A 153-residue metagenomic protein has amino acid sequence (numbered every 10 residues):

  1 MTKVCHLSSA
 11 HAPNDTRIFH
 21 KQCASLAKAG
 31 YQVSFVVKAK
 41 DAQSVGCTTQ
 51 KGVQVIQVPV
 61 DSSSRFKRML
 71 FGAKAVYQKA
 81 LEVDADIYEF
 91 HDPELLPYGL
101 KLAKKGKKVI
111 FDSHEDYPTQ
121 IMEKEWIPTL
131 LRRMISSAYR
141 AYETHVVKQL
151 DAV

Functional and structural regions predicted by a protein language model:
K3, Q32-S34, K108, A152: Residues at the starts of beta-strands that form the adenosine-phosphate
V4, A103-M122: Active-site proximal beta-strand in glycosyltransferases
C5-T16, H20, S25-R68: N-terminal strand-loop element at the rim of the active site of nucleotide-sugar-dependent glycosyltransferases
G30, A85, G106, L150-D151: Short, well-ordered alpha-helix to beta-strand connector turns
A42-Q43, L95-G99: Short, well-ordered alpha-helical microsegments
V53-Q78, W126-R133: A short, charged, and often flexible helix/loop element on the N-terminal side of the glycosyltransferase catalytic
K74-L81, K101, Y117, R132-V153: Membrane-proximal helix-turn-helix segments that form the acceptor-binding/catalytic region of lipid-linked
Q78-L95, K107-I110: Short N-terminal targeting/anchoring amphipathic segment
